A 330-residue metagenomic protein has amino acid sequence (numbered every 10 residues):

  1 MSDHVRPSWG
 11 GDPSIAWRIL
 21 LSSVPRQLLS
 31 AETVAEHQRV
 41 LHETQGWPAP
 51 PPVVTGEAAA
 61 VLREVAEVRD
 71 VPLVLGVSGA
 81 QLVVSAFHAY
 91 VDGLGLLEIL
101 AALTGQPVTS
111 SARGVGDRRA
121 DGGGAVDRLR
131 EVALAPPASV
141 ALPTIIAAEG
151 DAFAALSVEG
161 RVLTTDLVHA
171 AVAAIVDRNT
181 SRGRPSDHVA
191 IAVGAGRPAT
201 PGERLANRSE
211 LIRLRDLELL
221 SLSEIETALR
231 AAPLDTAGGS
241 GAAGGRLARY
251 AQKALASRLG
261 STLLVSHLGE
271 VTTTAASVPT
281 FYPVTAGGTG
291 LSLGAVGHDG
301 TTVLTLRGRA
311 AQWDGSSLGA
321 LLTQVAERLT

Functional and structural regions predicted by a protein language model:
M1-G124, A155, R161-R213, A276-T330: Non-catalytic N-terminal regions of enzymes
G114-R161: Internal metal/ion-chelating core segments
R204-V271: Helical lid/core segments from catalytic subdomains that handle acyl or acyl-like groups
